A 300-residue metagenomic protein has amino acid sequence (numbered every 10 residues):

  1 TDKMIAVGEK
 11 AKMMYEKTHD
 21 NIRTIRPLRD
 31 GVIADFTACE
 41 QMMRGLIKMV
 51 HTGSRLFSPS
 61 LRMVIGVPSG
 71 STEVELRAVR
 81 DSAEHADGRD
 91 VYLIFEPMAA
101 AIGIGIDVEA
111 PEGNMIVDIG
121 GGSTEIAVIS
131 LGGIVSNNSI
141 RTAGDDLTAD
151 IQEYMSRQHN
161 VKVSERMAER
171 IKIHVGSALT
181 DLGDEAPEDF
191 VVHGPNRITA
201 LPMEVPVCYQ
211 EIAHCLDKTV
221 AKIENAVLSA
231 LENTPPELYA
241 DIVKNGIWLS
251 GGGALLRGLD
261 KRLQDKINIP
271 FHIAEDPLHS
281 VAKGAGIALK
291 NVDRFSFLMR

Functional and structural regions predicted by a protein language model:
T1-I119, A127-I247, A254-R300: Nucleotide/phosphate-binding catalytic cleft detector across ATP-hydrolyzing and phosphate-transferring enzymes
